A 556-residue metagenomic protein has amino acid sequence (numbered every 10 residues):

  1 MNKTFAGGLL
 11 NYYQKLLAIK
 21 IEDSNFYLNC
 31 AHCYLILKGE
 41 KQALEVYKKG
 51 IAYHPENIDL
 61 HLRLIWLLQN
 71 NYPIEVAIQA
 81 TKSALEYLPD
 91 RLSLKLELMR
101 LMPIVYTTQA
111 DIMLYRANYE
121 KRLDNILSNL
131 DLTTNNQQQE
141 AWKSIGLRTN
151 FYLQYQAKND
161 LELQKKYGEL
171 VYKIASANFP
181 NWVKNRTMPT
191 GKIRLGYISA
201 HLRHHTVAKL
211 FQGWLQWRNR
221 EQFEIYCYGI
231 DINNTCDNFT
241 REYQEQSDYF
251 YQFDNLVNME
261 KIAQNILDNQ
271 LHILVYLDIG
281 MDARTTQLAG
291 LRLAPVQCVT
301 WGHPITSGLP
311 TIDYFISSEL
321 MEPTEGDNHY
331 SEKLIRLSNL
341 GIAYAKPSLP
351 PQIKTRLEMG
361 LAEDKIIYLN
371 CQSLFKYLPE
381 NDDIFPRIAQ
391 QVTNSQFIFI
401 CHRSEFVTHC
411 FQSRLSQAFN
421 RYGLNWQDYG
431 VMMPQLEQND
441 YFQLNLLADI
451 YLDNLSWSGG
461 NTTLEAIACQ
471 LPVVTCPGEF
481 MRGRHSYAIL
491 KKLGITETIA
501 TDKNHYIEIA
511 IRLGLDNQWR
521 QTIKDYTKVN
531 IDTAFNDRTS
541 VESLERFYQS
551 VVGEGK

Functional and structural regions predicted by a protein language model:
M1-A362, R421-N425, E437-L444, A448 (+3 more regions): Alpha-helical solenoid repeat scaffolds of the TPR/TPR-like class and their adjacent stem/linker regions that mediate
H205-G213, F375-R387: A conserved mid-protein helix/loop that constitutes part of the nucleotide-sugar donor-binding site
Q222-E224, P386-R421: A conserved nucleotide-sugar
Q252-N255, F411, W426-E437, L455-S456: Active-site donor-binding acidic/aromatic loop of nucleotide-activated sugar and phosphosugar transferases involved
D278, D453-G459, P477: Short Ser/Thr-rich beta->loop micro-motif in glycosyltransferases that lines and helps position the nucleotide-sugar
L452, A466: Donor-sugar nucleotide-binding helix/loop cap in glycosyltransferases
I467-A468, K491: Short alpha-helix at the nucleotide-sugar/activated-sugar donor binding site of glycosyltransferases and closely
P472-M481: Short hydrophobic beta-strand element within catalytic cores of glycosyltransferases and related nucleotide-activated
